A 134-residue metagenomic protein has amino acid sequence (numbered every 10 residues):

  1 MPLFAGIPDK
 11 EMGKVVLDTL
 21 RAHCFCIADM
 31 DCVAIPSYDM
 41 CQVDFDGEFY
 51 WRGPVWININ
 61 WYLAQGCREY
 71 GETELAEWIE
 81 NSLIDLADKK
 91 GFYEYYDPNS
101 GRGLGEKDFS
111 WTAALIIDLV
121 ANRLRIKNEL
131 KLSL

Functional and structural regions predicted by a protein language model:
M1-K10, N60-T73, I79-L83: Alpha-helical support elements that line or immediately flank enzyme active sites and cofactor-binding pockets
M1-V55, D88-L134: Extended glycan-interaction surfaces of carbohydrate-active proteins
L17, R21, A64, E77-E80 (+2 more regions): Generic hydrophobic alpha-helical scaffold/packing signal
